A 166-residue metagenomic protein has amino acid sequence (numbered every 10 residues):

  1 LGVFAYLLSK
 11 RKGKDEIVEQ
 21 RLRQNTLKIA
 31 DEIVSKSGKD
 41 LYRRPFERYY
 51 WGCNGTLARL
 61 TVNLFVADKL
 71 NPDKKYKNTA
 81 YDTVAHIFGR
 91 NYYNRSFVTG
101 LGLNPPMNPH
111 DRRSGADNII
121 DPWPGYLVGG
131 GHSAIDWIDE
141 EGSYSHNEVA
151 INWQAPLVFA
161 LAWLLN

Functional and structural regions predicted by a protein language model:
L1-K39, E47-N166: Aromatic (Trp/Tyr) and acidic
